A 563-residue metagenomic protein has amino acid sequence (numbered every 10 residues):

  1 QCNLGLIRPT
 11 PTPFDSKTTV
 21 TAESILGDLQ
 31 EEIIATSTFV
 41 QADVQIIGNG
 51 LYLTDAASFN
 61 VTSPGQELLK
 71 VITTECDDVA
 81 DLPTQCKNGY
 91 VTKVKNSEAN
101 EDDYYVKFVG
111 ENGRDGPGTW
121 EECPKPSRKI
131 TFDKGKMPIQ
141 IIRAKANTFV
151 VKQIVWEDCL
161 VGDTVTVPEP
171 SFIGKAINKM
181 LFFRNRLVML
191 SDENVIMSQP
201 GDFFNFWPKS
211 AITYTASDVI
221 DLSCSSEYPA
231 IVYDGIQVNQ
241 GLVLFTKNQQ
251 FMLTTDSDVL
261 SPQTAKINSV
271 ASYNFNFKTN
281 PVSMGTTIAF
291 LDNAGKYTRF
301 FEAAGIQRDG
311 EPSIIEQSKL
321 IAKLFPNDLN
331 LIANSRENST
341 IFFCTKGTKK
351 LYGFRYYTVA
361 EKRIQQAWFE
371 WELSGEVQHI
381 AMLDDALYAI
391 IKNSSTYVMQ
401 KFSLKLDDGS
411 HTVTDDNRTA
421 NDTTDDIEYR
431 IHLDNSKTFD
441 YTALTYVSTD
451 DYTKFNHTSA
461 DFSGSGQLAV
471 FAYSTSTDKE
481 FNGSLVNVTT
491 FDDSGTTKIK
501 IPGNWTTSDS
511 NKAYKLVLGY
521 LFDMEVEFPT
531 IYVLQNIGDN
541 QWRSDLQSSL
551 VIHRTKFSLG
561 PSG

Functional and structural regions predicted by a protein language model:
Q1-L68, K87-K95, E101-K107, R128 (+3 more regions): Extended, beta-strand-rich, solvent-exposed assembly scaffolds of outer structural proteins
I25, L29-I33, V44-Q45, T54 (+2 more regions): N-terminal accessory interaction module
Q41-I46, S97, I139-I142, M180 (+5 more regions): Short, exposed beta-strand/loop patches in secreted or surface proteins that constitute
N49-Y52, W120, F149, L187 (+9 more regions): Hydrophobic residues embedded in beta-strands of well-ordered beta-sheets
W156-N185, S191-T340, C344-M382, T419: Beta-propeller and closely related beta-pinwheel folds
A176-N194, K247-Q249, L253, T507-E525 (+1 more regions): Short, solvent-exposed linear motifs at loop/edge-of-secondary-structure regions
R299, A303-G563: Beta-sheet repeat architectures centered on beta-propellers
